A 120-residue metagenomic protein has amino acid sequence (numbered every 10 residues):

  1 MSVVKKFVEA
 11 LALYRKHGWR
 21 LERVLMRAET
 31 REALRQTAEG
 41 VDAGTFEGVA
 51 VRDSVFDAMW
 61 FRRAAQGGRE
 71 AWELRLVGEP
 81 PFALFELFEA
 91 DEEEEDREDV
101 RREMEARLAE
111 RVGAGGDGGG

Functional and structural regions predicted by a protein language model:
M1-K5, E39-G40: A short linear-motif detector with a strong N-terminal bias
V3-Y14: Phosphate-interacting basic helix/loop segments used at nucleotide- and nucleic-acid interfaces
W19-R23, F56: Short, surface-exposed beta-edge/turn micro-motifs
L25-E29: Structural motif
R31-A33: Short, active-site-adjacent cap segments at secondary-structure transitions
R35-G120: Detector for the mature cores of small, proteolytically processed and post-translationally modified peptide effectors
